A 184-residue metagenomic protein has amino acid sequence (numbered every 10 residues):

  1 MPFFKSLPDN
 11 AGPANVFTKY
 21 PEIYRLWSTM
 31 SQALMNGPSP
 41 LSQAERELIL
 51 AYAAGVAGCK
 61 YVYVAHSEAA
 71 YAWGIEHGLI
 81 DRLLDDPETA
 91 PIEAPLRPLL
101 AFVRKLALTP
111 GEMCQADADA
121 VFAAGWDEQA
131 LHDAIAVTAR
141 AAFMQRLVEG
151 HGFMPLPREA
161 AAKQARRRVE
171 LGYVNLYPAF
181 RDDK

Functional and structural regions predicted by a protein language model:
M1-K184: Hydrophobic alpha-helical segments
